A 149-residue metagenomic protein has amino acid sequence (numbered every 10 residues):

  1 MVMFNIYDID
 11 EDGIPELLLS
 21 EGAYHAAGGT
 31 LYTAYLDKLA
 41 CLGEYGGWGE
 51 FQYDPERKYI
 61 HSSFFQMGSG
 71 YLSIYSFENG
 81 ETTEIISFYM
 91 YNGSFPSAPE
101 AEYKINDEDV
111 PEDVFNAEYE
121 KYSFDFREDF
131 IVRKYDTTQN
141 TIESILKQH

Functional and structural regions predicted by a protein language model:
M1-I9, G49-Y59: Beta-propeller blade termini
V2, A27-G29, G70: Repetitive beta-architecture junctions, highlighting loop-to-beta-strand starts across blade-like repeats
D10-E21, E56-S62: Acidic/hydrophobic-patterned starts of short beta strands in beta-sheet-rich repeat architectures
G22-H25, Q66-G68: Short glycine/acidic-enriched loop and turn motifs that connect beta-strands
G28-L42, Y75-E78: Beta-propeller blade repeat segments, especially FG-GAP/WD-type strand-to-loop junctions in 6- to 7-bladed propeller
C41-W48, E84-Y89: Beta-propeller fold detector
G46-P55, S94-A98: Repeated scaffold domains used in trafficking and secretory/extracellular systems, primarily beta-propellers
S62-H149: Acidic, small-residue rich beta-repeat scaffolds with periodic aromatic anchors
